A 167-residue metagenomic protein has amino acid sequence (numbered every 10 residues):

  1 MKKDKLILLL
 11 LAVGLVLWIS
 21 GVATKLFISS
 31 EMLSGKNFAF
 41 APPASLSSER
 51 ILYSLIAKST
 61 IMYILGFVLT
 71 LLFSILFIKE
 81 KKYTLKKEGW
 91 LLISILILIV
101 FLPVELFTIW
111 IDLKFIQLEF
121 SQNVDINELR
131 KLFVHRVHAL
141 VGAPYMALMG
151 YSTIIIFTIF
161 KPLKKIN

Functional and structural regions predicted by a protein language model:
K3-K5, L15-T60, I126: Interfacial loop at the N-terminal end of multi-pass membrane proteins
L6, K86, L98-E105, A139: Short, charged/polar micro-motifs that form catalytic or ligand-binding hotspots
L8-V16, Y63-Y83, P144-N167: Transmembrane alpha-helical segments in integral membrane proteins
L10-L26, L92-D112: Hydrophobic alpha-helical membrane-insertion segments
K36, L106-I126: Juxtamembrane non-transmembrane "cap" segments at the membrane-aqueous interface of multi-pass membrane proteins
F40-W90: Surface-exposed acidic loop/strand-edge motifs in secreted or periplasmic proteins that form small linear binding
R50-G66, R130-I154: Hydrophobic alpha-helical transmembrane segments
Y83-I93, N123-H135, K161-N167: Hydrophobic alpha-helical transmembrane segments and immediately flanking/interface helices in integral membrane
